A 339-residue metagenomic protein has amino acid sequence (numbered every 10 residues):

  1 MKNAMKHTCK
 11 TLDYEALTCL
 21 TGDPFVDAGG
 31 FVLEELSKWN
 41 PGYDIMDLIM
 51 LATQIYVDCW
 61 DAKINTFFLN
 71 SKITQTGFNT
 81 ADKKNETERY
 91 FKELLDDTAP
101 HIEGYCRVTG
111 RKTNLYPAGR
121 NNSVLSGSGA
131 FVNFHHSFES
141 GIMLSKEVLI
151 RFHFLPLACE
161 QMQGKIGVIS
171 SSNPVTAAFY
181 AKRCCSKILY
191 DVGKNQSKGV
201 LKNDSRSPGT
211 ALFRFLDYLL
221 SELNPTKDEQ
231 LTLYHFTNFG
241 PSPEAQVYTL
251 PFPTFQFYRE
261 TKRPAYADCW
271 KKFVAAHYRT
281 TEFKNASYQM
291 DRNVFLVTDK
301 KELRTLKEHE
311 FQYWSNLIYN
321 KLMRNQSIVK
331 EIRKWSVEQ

Functional and structural regions predicted by a protein language model:
M1, M5, L17, L36 (+7 more regions): Extended hydrophobic/Leu-rich segments
M1-D82: Conserved small-residue
H7-Y14, C19, H136, S140 (+2 more regions): Hydrophobic transmembrane signal anchors and adjacent membrane-proximal interface regions, especially in viral
E15-C19, G30-E34, K146-C159, T210-Y218 (+2 more regions): Short, hydrophobic/amphipathic alpha-helical patches that form generic packing surfaces within helical domains
D44-I45, S145, N325: Helix N-terminus capping/helix-initiation residues
A62-R206: Basic, glycine-/proline-tolerant helical and adjacent loop/strand elements that line or dock onto nucleic-acid
G199-Q339: Intrinsically disordered, low-complexity regulatory regions
